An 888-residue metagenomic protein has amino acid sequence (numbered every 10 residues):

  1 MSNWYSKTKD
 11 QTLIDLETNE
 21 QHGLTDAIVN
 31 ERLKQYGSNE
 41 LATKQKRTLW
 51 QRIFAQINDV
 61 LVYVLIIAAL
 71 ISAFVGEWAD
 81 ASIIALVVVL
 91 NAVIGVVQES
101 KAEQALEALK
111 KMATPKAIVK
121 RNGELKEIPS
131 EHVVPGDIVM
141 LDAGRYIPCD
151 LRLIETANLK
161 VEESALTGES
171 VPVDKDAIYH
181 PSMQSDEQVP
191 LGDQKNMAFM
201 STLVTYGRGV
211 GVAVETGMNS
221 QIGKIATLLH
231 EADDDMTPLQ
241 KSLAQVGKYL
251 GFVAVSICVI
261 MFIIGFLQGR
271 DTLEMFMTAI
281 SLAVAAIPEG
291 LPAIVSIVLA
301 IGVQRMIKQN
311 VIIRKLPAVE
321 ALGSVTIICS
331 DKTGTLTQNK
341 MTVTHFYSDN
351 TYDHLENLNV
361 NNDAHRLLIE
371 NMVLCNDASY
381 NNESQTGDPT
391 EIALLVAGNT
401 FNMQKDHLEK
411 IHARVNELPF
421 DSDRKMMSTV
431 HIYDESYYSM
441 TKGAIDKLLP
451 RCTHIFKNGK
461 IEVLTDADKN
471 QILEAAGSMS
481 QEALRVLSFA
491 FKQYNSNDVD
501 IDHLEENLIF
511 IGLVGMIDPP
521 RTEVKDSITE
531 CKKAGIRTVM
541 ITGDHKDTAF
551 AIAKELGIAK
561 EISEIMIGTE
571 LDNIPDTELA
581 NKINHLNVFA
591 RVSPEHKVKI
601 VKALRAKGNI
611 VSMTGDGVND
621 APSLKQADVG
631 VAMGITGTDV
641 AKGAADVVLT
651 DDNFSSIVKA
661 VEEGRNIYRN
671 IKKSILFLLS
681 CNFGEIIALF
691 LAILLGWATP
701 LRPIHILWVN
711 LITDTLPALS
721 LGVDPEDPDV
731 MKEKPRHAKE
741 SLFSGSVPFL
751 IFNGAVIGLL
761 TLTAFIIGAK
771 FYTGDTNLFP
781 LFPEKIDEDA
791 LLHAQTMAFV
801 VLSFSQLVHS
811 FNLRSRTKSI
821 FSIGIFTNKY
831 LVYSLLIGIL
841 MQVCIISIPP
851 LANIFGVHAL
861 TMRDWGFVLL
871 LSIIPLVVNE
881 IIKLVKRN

Functional and structural regions predicted by a protein language model:
M1-P735, K739-F743, F799, R816-N888: Conserved cytosolic headpiece of P-type ATPases
L24, I767, F771-G774, L791 (+1 more regions): C-terminal substrate-binding/catalytic lobe of Rossmann-fold NAD(P)-dependent dehydrogenases
T713, Q795-S810: Generic alpha-helical transmembrane segments
H737-V756, D787-M797: Membrane-water interface at loop-to-transmembrane-helix junctions
G758-K770: Transmembrane alpha-helix/helix-exit interface in multi-pass inner-membrane proteins
Y772-D789, H793, P850-A859: Membrane-interfacial helical/loop segments at transmembrane boundaries in membrane proteins
L813: A C-terminal functional module that forms or caps the active site or interfaces directly with catalytic machinery
